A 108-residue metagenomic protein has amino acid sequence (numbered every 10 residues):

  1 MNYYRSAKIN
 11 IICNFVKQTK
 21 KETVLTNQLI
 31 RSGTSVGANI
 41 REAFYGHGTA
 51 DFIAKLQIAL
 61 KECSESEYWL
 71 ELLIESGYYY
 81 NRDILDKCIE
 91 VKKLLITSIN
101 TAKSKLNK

Functional and structural regions predicted by a protein language model:
M1-E42, G46-K108: Short, C-terminally biased terminal segments at protein or domain edges
